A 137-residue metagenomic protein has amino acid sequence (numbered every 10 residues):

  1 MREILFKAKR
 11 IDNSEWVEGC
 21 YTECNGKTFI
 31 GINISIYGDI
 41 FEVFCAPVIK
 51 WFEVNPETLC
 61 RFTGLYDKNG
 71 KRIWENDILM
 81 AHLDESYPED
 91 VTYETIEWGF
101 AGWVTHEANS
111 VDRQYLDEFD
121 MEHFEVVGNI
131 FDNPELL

Functional and structural regions predicted by a protein language model:
M1-L137: Secondary-structure transition motif
